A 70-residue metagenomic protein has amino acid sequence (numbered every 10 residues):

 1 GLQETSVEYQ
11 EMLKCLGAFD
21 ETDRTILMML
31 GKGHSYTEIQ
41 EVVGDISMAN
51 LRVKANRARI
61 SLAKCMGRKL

Functional and structural regions predicted by a protein language model:
G1-G17: Acidic, proline/glycine-rich intrinsically disordered inter-domain spacer in sigma factors
E11, C15, T22-D23, C65: Functionally engaged cysteine thiol sites
G17, E21-T22, K32-N50: Helix-turn-helix DNA-binding module
I26-L27: A short pre-motif secondary-structure segment
V43-K69: DNA-recognition helix of helix-turn-helix
